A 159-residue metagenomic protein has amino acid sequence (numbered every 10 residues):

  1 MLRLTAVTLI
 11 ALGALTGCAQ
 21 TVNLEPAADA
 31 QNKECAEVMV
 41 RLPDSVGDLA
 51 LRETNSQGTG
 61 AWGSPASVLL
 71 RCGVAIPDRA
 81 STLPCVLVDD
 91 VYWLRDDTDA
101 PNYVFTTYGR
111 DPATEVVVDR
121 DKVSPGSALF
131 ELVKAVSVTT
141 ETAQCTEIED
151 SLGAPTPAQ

Functional and structural regions predicted by a protein language model:
M1-A6: Bacterial N-terminal signal peptides that target proteins for export
L9-L12: Long, low-complexity intrinsically disordered regions enriched in Ser/Thr/Pro/Gly
A14-G17: C-terminal motif of bacterial Sec signal peptides marking the signal peptidase cleavage site
A19, E34-A36, R71-V74, P84-V86 (+1 more regions): Sequence contexts marking disulfide-bonded cysteines in secreted/extracellular proteins
N23-V74: N-terminal secretory signal peptides
L24, R41-L42, D78, V91 (+1 more regions): Secreted/processed peptides and extracellular or luminal domains of membrane proteins
A75-P77, D121: Mature extracytoplasmic or organellar-lumen-exposed domains after removal of signal/transit peptides
L83-Q159: Extracytosolic low-complexity repeat regions of secreted or lipid-anchored proteins
